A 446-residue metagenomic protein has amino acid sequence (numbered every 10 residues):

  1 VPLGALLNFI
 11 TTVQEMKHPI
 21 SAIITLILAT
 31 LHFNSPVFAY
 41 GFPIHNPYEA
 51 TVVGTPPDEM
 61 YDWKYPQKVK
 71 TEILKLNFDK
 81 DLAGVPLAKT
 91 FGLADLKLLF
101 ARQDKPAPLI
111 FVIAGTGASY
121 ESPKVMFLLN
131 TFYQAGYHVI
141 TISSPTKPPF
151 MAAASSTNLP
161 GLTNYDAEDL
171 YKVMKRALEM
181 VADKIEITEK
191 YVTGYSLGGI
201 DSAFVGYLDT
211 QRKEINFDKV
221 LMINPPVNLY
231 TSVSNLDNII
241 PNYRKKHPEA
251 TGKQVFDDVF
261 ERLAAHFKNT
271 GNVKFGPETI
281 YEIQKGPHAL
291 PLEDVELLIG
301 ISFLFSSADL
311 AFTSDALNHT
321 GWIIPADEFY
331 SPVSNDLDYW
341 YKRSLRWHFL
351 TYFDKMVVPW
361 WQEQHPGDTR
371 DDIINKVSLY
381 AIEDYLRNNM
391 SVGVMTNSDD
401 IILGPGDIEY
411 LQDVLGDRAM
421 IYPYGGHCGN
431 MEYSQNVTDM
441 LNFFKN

Functional and structural regions predicted by a protein language model:
V53-K105: N-terminal cap/lid segment of alpha/beta-hydrolase-fold proteins
R102-K147: Short, surface-exposed "cap/lid" segments of acyl-processing enzymes
G117-A118, S144-Y165: Cap/lid segment of the alpha/beta-hydrolase catalytic domain
P160-A182: Alpha/beta-hydrolase active-site loop
L208-L337: Alpha/beta-hydrolase-fold enzymes
V394-T396: Short beta-strand/loop motif that positions the catalytic acidic residue of the alpha/beta-hydrolase fold
I401-D407: Conserved alpha/beta-hydrolase "acid-adjacent" motif
G425-Q435: Catalytic histidine-centered segment of alpha/beta-hydrolase-like enzymes
